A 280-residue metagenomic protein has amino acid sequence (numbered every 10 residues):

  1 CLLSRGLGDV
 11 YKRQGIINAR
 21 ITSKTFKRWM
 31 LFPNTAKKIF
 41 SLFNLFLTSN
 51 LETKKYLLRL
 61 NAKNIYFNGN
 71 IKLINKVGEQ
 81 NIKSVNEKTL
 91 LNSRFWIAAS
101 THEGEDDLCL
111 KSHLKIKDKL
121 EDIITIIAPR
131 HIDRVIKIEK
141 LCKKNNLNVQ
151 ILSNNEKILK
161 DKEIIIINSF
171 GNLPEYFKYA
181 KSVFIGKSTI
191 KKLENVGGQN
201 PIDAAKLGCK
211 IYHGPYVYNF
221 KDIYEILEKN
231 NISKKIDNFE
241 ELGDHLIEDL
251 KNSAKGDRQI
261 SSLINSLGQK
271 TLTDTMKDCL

Functional and structural regions predicted by a protein language model:
C1-Y11: Single conserved hydrophobic/aromatic residue that forms the stacking wall/gate of nucleotide- or nucleobase-binding
G6, E105, N172, Q199-N200 (+1 more regions): Conserved sugar-transfer catalytic core signal across GT-A, GT-B, and GT-C glycosyltransferases
D9-R20: Active-site proximal beta-strand in glycosyltransferases
N18-E103: A nucleotide-sugar donor-handling region in carbohydrate enzymes
F43, K178-S253, S261-L263: Catalytic binding pocket for nucleotide-activated donors in carbohydrate/polymer assembly enzymes
K72, Q150-E194, G198-I202: Donor nucleotide-activated moiety binding/catalytic core segment of transferases that use nucleotide-activated donors
V77-N155: Conserved catalytic-core segment of nucleotide-activated headgroup transferases in glycan assembly
L267-L280: C-terminal alpha-helical cap of glycosyltransferases
